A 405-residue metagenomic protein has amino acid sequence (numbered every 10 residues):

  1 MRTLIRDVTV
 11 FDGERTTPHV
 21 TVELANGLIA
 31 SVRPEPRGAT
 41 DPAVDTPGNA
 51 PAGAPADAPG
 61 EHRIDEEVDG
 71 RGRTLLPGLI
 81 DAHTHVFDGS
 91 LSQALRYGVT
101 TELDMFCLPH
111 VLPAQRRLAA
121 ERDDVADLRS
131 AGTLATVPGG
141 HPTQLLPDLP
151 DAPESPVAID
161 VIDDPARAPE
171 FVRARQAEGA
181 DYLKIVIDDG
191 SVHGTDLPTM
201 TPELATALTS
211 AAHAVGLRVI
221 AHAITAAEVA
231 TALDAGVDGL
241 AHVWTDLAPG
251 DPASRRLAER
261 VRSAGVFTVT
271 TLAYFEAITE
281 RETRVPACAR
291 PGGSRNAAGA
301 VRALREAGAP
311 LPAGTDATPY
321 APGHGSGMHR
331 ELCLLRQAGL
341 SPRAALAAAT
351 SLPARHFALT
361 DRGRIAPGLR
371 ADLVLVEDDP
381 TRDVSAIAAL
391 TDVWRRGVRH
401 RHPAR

Functional and structural regions predicted by a protein language model:
M1-P59, D378-D383, V398-R399: N-terminal metal-binding scaffold of metallo-dependent hydrolase/deaminase domains
T3, T40-G48, D57-T100, M105: Replace "His-x-His-based motif
V8, A349-S351, P367-R405: C-terminal cap of metal-dependent C-N hydrolases
V8, G27, G72, I80-H83 (+15 more regions): Divalent metal-coordination and catalytic microenvironments
L91-V192, D196-L217, S263-A277, R281-R284: Divalent-metal coordination cores built from histidine and acidic residues
M105, S191-G299, A307, A317-P319 (+2 more regions): Active-site core of metal-dependent hydrolases
R295-V376: His/Asp/Glu-enriched, well-ordered alpha-helical/loop segment that forms or immediately abuts the divalent-metal
